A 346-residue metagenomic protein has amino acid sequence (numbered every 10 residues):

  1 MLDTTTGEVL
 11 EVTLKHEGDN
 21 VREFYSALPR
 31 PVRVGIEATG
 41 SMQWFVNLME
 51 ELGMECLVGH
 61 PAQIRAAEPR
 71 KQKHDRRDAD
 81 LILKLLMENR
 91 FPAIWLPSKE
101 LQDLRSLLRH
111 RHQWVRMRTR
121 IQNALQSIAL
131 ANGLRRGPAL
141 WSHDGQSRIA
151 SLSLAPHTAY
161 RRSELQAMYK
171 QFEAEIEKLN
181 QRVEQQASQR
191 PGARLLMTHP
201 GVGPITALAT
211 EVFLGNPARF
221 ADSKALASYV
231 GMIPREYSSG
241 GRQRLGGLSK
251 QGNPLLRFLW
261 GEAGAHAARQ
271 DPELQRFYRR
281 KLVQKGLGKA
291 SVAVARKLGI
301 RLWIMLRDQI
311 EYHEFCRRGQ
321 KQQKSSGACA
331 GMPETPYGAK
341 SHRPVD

Functional and structural regions predicted by a protein language model:
M1-D346: A detector of single, family-specific signature residues that are central to catalytic or substrate-handling motifs
